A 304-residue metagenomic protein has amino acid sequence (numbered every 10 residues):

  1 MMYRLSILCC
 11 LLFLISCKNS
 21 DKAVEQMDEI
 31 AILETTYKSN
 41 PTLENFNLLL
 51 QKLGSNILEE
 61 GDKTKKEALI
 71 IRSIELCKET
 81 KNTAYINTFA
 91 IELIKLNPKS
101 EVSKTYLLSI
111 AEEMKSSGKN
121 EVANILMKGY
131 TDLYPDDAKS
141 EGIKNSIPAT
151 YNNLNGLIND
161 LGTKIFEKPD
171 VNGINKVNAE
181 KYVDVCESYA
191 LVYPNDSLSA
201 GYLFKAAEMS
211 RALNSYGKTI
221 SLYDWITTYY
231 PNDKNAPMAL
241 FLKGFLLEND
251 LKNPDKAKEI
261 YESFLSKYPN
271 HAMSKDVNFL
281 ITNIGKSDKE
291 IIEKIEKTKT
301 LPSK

Functional and structural regions predicted by a protein language model:
M1-M2: N-terminal secretory signal peptides that target proteins for export/translocation
L5-L14: Sec-dependent N-terminal signal peptides
C17-K304: Acidic, polar-rich low-complexity tracts and alpha-helical solenoid repeat scaffolds
